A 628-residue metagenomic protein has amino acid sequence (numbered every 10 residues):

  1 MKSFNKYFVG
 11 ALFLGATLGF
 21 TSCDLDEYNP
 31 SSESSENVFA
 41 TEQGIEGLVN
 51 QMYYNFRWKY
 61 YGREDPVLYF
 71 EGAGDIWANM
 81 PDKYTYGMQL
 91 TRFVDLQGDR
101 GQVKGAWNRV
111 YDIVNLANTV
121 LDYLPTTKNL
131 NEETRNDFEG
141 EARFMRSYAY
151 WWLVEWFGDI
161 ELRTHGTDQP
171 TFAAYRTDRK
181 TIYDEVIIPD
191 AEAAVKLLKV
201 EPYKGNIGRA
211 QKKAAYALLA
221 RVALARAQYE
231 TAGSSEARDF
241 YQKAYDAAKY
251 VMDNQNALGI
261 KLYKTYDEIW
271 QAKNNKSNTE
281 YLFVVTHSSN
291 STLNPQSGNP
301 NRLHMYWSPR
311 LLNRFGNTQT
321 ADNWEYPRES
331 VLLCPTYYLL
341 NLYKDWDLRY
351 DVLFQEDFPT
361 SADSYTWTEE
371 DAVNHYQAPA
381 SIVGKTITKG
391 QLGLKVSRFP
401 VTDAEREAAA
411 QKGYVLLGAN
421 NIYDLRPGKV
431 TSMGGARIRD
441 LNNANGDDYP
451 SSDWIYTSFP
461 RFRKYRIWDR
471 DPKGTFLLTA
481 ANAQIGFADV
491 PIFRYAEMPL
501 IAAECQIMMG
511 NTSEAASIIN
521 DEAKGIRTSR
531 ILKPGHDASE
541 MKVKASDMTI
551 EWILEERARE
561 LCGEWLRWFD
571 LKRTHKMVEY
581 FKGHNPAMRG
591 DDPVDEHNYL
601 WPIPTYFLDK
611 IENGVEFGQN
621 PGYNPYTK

Functional and structural regions predicted by a protein language model:
M1-E33: Bacterial Sec-dependent N-terminal signal peptides
C23-L25, Y53, Q97, V110-I113 (+8 more regions): Long, intrinsically disordered, low-complexity segments
C23-Y69, I611-K628: Membrane-proximal, proline-rich intrinsically disordered regions
E42-Y60, P81-F157, T171-I207, S452-I455 (+2 more regions): Conserved, well-structured interaction surfaces
W152-E155, D159-E161, A225-S234, G510: Short coil/turn linking the two alpha-helices of tandem helical-hairpin repeats
Y337-F493: Flexible, polar/acidic helix-loop-strand segments at domain edges
